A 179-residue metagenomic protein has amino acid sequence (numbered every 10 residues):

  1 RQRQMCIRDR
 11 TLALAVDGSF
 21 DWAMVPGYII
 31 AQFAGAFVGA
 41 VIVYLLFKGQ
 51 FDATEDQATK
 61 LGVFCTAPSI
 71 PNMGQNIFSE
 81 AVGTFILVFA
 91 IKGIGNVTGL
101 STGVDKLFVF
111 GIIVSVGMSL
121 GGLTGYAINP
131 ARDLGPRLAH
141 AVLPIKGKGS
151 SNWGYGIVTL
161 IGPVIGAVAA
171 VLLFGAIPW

Functional and structural regions predicted by a protein language model:
R1-Q4, R8-W179: Membrane-interface helix-loop junctions and terminal tails of multi-pass membrane proteins
